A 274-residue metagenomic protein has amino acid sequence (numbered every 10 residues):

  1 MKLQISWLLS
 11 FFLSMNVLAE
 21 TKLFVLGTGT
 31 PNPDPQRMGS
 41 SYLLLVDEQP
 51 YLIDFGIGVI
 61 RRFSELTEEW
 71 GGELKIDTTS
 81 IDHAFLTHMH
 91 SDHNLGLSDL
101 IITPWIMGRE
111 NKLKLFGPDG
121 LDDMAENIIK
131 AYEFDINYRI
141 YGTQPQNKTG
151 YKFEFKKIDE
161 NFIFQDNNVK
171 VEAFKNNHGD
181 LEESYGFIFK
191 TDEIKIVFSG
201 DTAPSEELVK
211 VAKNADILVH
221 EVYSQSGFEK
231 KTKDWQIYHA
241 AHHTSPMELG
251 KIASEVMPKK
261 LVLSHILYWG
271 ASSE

Functional and structural regions predicted by a protein language model:
M1-I5: Positively charged n-region of N-terminal signal peptides that target proteins for export
S6-N16: Bacterial N-terminal signal peptides
F11, T103, I128, I252-E255: Alpha-helical structural signal in soluble globular domains
A19-V197: Binuclear metal-dependent hydrolase catalytic cores
G186, K195, A203-E274: Cap/insert and terminal regions of metallo-dependent hydrolase folds
